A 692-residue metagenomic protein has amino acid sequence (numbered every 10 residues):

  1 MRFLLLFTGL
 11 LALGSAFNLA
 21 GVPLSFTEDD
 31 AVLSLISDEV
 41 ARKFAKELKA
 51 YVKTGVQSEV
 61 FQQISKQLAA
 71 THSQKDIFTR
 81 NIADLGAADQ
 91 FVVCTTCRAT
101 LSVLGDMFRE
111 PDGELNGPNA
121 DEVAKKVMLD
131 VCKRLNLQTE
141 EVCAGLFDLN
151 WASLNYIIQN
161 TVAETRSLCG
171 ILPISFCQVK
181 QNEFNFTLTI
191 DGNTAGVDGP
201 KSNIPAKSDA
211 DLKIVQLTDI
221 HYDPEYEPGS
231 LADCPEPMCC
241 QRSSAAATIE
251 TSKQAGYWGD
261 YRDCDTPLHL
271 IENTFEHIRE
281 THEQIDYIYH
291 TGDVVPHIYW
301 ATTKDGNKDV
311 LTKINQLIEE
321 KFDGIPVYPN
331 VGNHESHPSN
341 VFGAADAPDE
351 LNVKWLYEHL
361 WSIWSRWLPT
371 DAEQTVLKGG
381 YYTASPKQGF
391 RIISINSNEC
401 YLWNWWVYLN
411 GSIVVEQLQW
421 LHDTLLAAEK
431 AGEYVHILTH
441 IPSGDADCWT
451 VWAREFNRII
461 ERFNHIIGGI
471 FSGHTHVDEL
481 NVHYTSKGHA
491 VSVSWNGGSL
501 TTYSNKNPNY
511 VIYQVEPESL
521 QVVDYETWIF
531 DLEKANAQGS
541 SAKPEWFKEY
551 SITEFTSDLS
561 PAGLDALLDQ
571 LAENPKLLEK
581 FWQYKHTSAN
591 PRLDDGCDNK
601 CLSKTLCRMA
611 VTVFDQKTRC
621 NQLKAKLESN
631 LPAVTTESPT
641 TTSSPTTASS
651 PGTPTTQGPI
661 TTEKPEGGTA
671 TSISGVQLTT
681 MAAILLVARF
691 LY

Functional and structural regions predicted by a protein language model:
R2-A16, Q677-L691: Cleavable N-terminal signal peptides of Sec/SRP-targeted secreted and luminal proteins
F17-A152, Y156-E280, Y287-H290, L351-S394 (+3 more regions): Metal-dependent phosphoesterase/phosphodiesterase active-site architecture
Q216-T218, D286-D293, D323-N333, H436-H440 (+2 more regions): Active-site neighborhood of phospho(di)ester-bond hydrolases with catalytic His/Asp-centered motifs
P224, P296-Y299, P329-N340, Y401-W403 (+3 more regions): Active-site environment of divalent metal-dependent phosphoester hydrolases
L270, H277-H290, V294-K308, T312 (+2 more regions): Alpha-solenoid helical-repeat scaffolds
I288-K313, K321, P329-V331, S336-V341 (+3 more regions): Catalytic cores of eukaryotic secretory-pathway lumenal/extracellular enzymes that build and remodel glycoconjugates
E319-K321, W452-N464, V482-V491, V515: Short, surface-exposed basic-aromatic patches at helix termini and helix-loop junctions that form
E399-Q419, L426-S472: Active-site-proximal segments of metal-dependent phosphoesterases and phosphodiesterases across multiple
